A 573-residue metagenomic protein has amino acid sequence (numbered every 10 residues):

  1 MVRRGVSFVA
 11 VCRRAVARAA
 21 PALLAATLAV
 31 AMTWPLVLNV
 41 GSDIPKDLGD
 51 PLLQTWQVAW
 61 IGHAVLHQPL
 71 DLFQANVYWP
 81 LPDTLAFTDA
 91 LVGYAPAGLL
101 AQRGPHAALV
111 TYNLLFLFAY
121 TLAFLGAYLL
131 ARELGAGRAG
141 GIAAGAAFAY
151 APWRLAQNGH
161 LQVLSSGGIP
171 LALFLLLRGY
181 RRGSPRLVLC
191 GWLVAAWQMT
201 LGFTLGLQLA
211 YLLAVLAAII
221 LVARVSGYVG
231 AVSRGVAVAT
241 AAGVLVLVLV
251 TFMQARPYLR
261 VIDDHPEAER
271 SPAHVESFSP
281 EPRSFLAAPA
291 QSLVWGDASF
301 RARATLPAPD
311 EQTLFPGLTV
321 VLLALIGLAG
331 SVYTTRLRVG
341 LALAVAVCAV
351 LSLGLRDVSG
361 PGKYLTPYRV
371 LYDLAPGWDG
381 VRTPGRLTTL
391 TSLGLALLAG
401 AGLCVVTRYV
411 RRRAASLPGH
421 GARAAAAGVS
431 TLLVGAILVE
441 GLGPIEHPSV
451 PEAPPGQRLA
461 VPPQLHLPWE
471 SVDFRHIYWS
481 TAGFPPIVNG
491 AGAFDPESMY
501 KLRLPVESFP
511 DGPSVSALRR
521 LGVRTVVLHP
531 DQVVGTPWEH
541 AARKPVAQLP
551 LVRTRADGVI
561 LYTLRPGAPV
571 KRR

Functional and structural regions predicted by a protein language model:
M1-P35, G235-L245, L325, A329-S331 (+2 more regions): Start-transfer (signal-anchor) and selected internal transmembrane alpha helices of multi-pass inner/ER membrane
R14, V225-A239, A324-T366, R412-S416 (+1 more regions): Membrane-interface helix-loop-helix junctions at transmembrane boundaries of multi-pass membrane enzymes, predominantly
A19-A26, V194, G230-R256, A268 (+2 more regions): Hydrophobic alpha-helical membrane-interfacial segments at the cytosolic entry of transmembrane helices
A25, L114-L134, R138-A223, T240-G243 (+3 more regions): Membrane-embedded helix bundles of polyisoprenyl
L28-A123, A147, A151-S166, E276-S279 (+5 more regions): Membrane-interface coil-to-helix junctions
A239-V248, L397, L403-E440: Signature aromatic-anchored transmembrane alpha helix within multi-pass, membrane-resident enzymes that catalyze glycan
D263, R270-E276, A329, R423 (+1 more regions): Extracytoplasmic
F315-L318, L365-V406: Hydrophobic/aromatic-rich transmembrane helices and adjacent perimembrane loops
